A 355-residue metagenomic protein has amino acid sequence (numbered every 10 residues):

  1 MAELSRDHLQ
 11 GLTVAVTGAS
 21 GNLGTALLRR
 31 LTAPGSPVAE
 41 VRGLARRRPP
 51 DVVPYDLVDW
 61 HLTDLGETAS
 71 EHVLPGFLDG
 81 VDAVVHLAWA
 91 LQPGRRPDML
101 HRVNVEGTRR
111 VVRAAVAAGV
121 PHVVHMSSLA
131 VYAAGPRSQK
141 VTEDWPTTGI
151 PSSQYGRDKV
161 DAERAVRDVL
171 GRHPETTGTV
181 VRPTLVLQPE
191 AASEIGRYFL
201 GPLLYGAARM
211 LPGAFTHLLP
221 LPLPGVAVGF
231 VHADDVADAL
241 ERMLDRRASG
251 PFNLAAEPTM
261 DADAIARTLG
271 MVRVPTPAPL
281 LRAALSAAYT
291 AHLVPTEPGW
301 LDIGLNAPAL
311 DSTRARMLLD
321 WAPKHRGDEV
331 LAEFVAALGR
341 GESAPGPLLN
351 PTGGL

Functional and structural regions predicted by a protein language model:
L9-P37: N-terminal Rossmann NAD(P)H-binding glycine-rich loop of SDR-like oxidoreductase domains
G43-R48: N-terminal Rossmann-fold cofactor-binding loop
T63-E106, A114, A134: NAD(P)H-binding glycine-rich loop region in Rossmannoid oxidoreductase-like domains and their noncatalytic homologs
M99-R110, R157-D158, V231: Glycine-rich NAD(P)-binding loop of the Rossmann-fold in SDR/ketoreductase-type enzymes
E106, R110-Y155: Conserved Rossmann-fold NAD(P)-dependent oxidoreductase catalytic core, especially the SDR/UDP-sugar
S152-T179: Active-site Tyr-X1-5-Lys
R172, T176-V228: NAD(P)-dependent short-chain dehydrogenase/reductase
A227, D235-P298, S312, D328 (+2 more regions): Mid/C-terminal beta-alpha module of Rossmann-like enzyme folds, strongest in SDR-family dehydrogenases/epimerases
